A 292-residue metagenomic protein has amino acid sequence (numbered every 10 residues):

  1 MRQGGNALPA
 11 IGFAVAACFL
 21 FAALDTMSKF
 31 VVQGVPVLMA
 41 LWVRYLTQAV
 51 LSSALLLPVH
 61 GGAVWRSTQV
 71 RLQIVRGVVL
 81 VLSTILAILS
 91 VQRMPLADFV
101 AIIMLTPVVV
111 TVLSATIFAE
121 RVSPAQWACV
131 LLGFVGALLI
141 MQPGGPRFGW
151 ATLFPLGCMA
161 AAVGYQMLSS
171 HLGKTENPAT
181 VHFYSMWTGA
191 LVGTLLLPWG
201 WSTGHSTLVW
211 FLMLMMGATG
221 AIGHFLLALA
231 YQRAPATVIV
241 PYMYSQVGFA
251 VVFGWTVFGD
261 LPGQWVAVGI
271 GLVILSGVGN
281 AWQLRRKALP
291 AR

Functional and structural regions predicted by a protein language model:
G4, A49-Q69, F134-R147, G189-V209 (+2 more regions): Membrane-interface helix-cap regions at the ends of transmembrane helices in multi-pass membrane proteins
P9-A17, L56, H60-I88, W150-C158 (+1 more regions): Loop-to-transmembrane-helix transition segments
A10, G34-L82, A161-G164, Y184-G200: Transmembrane alpha-helices of multi-pass small-molecule transport proteins
K29, V37-L38, S52, G145-H205 (+3 more regions): Transmembrane alpha-helical segments that form core, pore/gating elements of small-molecule transporters/exporters
A87-L89, T106-A128, G248-A267: C-terminal transmembrane-helix exit sites in multi-pass transporters
V100-L105, L172-W187, H224-W255: Helix-helix packing/entry segments at the starts of transmembrane helices
A125-Q142, C158, W265-L284: Hydrophobic transmembrane alpha-helices of multi-pass small-molecule transport proteins
G248-R292: C-terminal-most transmembrane helix of multi-pass membrane proteins
